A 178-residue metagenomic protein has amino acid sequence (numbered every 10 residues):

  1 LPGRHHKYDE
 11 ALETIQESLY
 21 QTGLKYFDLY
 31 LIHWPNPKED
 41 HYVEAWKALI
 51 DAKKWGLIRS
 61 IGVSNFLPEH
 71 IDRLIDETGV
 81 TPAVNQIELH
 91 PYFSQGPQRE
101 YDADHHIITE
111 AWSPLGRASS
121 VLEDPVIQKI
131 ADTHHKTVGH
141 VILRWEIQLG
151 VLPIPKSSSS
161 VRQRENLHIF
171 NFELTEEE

Functional and structural regions predicted by a protein language model:
L1-H5, D28-P35, Q86-L89: A short, structured active-site edge motif that brings together acidic residues
R4, Y8, E39-Y42: Flexible, glycine- and charge-enriched loops at secondary-structure boundaries
A11-I32, D51-W55: CE4/NodB-like, metal-dependent polysaccharide N-deacetylase domain that modifies extracellular/periplasmic N-acetylated
P35-E178: Beta/alpha (TIM)-barrel catalytic core signal, keyed to glycine-rich beta->alpha loops juxtaposed to Asp/Glu that bind
